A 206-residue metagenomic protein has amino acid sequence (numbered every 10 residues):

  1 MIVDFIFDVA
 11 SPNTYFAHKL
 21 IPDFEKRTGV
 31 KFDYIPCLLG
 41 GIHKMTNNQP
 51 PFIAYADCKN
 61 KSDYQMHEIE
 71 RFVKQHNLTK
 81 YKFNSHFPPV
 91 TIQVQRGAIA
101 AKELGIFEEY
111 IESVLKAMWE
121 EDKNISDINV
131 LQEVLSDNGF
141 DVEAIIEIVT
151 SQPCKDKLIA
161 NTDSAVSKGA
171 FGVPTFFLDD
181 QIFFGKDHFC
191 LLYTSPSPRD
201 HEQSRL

Functional and structural regions predicted by a protein language model:
M1-F16: Local sequence-structure signature of Cys/Sec-based thiol-disulfide redox active-site neighborhoods
F16-M118: Structural alpha/beta surface segment adjacent to cysteine/selenocysteine redox centers across thiol/disulfide enzymes
W119-F140: Histidine/lysine/aspartate-rich catalytic loop segments that bind and position anionic ligands
P153-A170: Thioredoxin-like thiol-disulfide oxidoreductase module
P174-I182: A short, hydrophobic beta-strand/beta-hairpin element that forms part of a small beta-sheet core
F184-F189: Short beta->alpha transition motifs characteristic of CBS
Y193-D200: Conserved small/polar residues in nucleotide/adenosyl-binding loops
S204-L206: Hydrophobic alpha-helical segments, chiefly the membrane-spanning helices and signal/signal-anchor peptides
